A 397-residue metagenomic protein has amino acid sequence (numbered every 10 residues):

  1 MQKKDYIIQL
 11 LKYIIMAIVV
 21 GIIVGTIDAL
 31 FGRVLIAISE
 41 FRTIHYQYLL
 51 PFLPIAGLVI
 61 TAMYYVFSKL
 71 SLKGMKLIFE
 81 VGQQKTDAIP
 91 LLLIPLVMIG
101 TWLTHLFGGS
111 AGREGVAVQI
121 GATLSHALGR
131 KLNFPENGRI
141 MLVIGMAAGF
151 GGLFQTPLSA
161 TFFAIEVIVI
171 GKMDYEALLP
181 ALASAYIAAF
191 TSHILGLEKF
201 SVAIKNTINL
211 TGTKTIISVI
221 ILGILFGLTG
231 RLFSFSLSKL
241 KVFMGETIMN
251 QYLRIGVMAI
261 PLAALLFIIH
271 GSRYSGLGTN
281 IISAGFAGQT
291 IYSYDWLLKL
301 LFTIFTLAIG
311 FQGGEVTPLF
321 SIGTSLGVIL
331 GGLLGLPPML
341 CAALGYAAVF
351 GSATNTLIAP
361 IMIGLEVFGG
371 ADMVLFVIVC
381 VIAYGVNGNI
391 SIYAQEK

Functional and structural regions predicted by a protein language model:
M1-K397: Alpha-helical transmembrane segments and immediately membrane-proximal extracytoplasmic
